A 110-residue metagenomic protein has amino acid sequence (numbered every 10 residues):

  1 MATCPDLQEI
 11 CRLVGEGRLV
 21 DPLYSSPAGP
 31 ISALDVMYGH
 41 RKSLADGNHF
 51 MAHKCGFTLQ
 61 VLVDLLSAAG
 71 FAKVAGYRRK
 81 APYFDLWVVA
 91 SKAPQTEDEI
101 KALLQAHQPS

Functional and structural regions predicted by a protein language model:
M1-S110: S-adenosyl-L-methionine-dependent methyltransferase catalytic module, highlighting the catalytic core
